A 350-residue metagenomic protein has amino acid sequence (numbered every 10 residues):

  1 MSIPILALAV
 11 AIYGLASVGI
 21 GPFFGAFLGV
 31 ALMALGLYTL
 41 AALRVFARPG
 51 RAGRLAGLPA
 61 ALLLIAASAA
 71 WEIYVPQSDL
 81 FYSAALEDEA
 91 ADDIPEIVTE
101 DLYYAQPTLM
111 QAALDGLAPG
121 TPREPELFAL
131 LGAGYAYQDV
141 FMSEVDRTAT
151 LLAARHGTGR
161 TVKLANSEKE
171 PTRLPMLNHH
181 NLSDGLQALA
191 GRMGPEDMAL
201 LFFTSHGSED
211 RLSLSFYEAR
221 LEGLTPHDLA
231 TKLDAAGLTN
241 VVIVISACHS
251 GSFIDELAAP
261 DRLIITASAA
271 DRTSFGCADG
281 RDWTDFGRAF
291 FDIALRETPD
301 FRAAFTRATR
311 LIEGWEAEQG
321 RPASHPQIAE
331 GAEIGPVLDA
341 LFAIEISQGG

Functional and structural regions predicted by a protein language model:
M1-A7: Alpha-helical transmembrane segments with an aromatic anchor "belt"
G14, V18-E196, R281, F342-G349: Boundary/activation segment at the start of structured domains
G21, A31-Y38, V242, A247-L338: Active-site-proximal C-terminal subdomain of hydrolase catalytic domains
P125-A129, T158-T161, G194-A199, G237-V242 (+2 more regions): Loop/turn elements at helix/coil->beta-strand transitions in domains of secreted/extracellular proteins
G132-D139, S167-M176, L214-R220, I243 (+2 more regions): Second-shell loop/turn segments in exported
S143-T150, A154, H180-Q187, H227-T231 (+5 more regions): Solvent-exposed, polar/charged alpha-helical surfaces in well-ordered, non-transmembrane soluble domains, broadly
A190-E218, A247-T273: Active-site microenvironments of hydrolase-like enzyme catalytic domains
S205-G237: A short, glycine/acidic-enriched catalytic loop
